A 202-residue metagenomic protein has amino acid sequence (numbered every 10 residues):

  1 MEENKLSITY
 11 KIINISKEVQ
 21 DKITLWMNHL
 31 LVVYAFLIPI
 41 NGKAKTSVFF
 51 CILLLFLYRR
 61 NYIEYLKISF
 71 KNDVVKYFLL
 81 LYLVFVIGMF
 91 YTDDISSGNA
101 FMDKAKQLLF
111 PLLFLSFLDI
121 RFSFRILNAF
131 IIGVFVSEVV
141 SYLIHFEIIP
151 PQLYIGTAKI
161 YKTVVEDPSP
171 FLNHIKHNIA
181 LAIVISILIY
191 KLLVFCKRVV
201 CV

Functional and structural regions predicted by a protein language model:
M1-I87, D93-I95, N99, R121-F124 (+2 more regions): Transmembrane signal-anchor hairpin modules in multi-pass inner-membrane enzymes, especially those that act on
L30-L37, F110-P111, V184-S186: Hydrophobic, membrane-inserted alpha-helices
L31-V32, I155-F171: Juxtamembrane membrane-water interface segments that cap and precede transmembrane helices
I40-V48, A100-D103, P168-V184: Membrane-interface micro-motifs in multi-pass membrane enzymes
F56, G88-M89, F114-L115, S141: Structural signal for membrane-spanning alpha-helices in multi-pass inner-membrane proteins, emphasizing helix cores
F78-L81, I95-L118, A129, V134-E138 (+1 more regions): Aromatic-anchored transmembrane helix interface
F124-I155, L172-V202: Alpha-helical transmembrane segments of multi-pass inner-membrane proteins
